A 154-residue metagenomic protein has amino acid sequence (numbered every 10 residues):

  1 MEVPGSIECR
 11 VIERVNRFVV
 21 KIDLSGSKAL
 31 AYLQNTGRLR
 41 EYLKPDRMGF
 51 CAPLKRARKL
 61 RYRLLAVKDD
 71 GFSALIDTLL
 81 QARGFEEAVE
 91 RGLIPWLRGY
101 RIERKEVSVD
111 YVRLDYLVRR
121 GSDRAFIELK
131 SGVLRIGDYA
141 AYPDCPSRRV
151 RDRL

Functional and structural regions predicted by a protein language model:
V3-E13: Structural detector for short beta-strands of small beta-barrel domains
C9, L114-P143: Conserved catalytic cores of phosphodiester-cleaving nucleases, focusing on short active-site segments
E13, P53-R58: Short, charged beta-turn/beta-strand-edge "cap" motif at the junction between a beta-strand and an adjacent loop
N16-K21: Short aromatic-glycine-enriched beta-strand elements
I22-K28: OB-fold (S1/OB) nucleic-acid-binding surfaces
T36-F50: Short nucleic-acid-contacting surface segments enriched for D/E, G, S/T with interspersed K/R
R40, K68-K105: Acidic-basic catalytic patches of nuclease active cores, encompassing PD-(D/E)XK and other metal-cofactor nuclease
R56-A66: Short, Lys/Arg- and Gly-enriched loop/turn segments at beta-strand edges
